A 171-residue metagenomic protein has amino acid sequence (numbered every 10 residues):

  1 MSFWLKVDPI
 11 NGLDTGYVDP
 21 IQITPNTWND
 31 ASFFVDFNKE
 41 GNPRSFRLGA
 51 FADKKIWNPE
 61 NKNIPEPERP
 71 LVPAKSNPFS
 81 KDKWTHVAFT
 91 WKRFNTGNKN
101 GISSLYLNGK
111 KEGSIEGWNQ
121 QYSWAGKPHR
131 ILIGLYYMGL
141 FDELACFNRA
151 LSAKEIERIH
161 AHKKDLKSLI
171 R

Functional and structural regions predicted by a protein language model:
M1-R171: Extracellular glycan-associated modules
